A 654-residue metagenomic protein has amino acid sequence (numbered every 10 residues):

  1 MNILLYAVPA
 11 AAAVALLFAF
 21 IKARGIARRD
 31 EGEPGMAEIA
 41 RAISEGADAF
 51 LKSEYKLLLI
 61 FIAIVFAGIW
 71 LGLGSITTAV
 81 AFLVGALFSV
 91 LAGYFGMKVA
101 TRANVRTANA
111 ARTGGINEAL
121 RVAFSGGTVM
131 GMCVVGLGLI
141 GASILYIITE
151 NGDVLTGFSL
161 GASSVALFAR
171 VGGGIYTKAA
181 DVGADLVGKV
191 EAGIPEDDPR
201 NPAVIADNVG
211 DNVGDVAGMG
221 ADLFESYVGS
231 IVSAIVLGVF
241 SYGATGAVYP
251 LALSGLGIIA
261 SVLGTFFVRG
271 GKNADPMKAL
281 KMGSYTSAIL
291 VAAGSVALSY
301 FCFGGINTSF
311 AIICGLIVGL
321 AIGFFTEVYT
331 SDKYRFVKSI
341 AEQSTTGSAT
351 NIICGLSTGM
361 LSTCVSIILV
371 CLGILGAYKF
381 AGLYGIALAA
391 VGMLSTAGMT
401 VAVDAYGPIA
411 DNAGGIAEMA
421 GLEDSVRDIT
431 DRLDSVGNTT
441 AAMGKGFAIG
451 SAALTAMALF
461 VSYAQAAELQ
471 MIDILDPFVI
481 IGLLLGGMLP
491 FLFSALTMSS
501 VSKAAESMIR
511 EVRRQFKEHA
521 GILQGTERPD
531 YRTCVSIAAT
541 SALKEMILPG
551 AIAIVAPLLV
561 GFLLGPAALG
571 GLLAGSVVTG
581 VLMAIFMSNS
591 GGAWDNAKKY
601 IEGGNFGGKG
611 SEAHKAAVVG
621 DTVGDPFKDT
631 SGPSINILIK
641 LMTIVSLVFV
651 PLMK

Functional and structural regions predicted by a protein language model:
M1-K654: Hydrophobic packing and interface segments
